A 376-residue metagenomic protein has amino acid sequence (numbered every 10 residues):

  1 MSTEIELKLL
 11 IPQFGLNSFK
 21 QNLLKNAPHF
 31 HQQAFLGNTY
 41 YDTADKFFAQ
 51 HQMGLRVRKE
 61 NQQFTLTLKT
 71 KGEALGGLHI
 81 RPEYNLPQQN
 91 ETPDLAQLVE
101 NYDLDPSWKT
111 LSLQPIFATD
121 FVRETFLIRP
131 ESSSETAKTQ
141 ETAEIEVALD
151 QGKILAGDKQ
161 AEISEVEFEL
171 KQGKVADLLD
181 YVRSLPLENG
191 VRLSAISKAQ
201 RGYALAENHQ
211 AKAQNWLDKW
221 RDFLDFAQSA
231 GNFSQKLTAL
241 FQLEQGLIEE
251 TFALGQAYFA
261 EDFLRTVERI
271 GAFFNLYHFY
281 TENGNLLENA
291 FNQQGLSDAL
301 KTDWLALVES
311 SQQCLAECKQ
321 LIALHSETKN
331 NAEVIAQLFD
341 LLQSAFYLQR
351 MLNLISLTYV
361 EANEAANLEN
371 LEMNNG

Functional and structural regions predicted by a protein language model:
M1-S133, K138-G376: Function-determining surface determinants
